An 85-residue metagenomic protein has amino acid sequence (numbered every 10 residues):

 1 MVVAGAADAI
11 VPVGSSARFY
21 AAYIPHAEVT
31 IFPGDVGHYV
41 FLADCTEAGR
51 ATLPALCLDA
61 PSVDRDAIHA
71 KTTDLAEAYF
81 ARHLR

Functional and structural regions predicted by a protein language model:
V2-D8: Short beta-strand/loop motif that positions the catalytic acidic residue of the alpha/beta-hydrolase fold
P12-A22: Short alpha-helix in the alpha/beta-hydrolase fold that links the catalytic acid
A22-L58: Catalytic histidine neighborhood in serine/cysteine hydrolases with alpha/beta-hydrolase-type architecture
D59-A70: Active-site rim elements
H69-E77: Short, amphipathic alpha-helical "lid/cap" segments that border enzyme active or binding sites
A76, F80-R85: Short, hydrophobic alpha-helical segments
